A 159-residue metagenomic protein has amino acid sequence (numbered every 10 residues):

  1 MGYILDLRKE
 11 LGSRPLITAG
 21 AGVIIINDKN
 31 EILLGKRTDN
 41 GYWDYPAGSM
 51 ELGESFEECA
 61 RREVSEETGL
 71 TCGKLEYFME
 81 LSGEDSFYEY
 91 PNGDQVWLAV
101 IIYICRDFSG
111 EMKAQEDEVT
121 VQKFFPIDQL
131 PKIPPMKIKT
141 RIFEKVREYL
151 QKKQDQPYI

Functional and structural regions predicted by a protein language model:
M1-G22: Acidic, metal-coordinating catalytic segment for phosphate/diphosphate chemistry, firing primarily on the Nudix
S13-I17, P91-A99, E116-V119: A generic structural micro-feature
T18, T38-N40, Y45, C72 (+1 more regions): Short connector loops at helix/strand junctions that flank enzyme active sites, especially segments positioning acidic
I25-I26, L34, C105, F124: Conserved hydrophobic "DFG−1" position in protein kinase catalytic cores
N27-E67: Conserved Nudix-box catalytic region and its N-terminal flanking loop in Nudix hydrolases and closely related
G41-Y42, M112-I159: Nudix hydrolase/Nudix homology domain
T71-L81: A short coil-to-beta-strand element that immediately follows conserved catalytic motifs
L81-E111: Active-site-adjacent beta-strand/loop module that shapes the phosphate/pyrophosphate-binding cleft
